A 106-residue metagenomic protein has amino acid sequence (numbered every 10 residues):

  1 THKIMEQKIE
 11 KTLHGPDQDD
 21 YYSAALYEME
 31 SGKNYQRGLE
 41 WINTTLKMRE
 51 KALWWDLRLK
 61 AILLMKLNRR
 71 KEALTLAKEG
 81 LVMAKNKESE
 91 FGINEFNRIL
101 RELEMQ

Functional and structural regions predicted by a protein language model:
K8-T75, E79-M83, K87: Alpha-helical adaptor scaffolds
L74-Q106: Terminal, low-structured helical/coil segments at or just beyond the last alpha-helical repeat
